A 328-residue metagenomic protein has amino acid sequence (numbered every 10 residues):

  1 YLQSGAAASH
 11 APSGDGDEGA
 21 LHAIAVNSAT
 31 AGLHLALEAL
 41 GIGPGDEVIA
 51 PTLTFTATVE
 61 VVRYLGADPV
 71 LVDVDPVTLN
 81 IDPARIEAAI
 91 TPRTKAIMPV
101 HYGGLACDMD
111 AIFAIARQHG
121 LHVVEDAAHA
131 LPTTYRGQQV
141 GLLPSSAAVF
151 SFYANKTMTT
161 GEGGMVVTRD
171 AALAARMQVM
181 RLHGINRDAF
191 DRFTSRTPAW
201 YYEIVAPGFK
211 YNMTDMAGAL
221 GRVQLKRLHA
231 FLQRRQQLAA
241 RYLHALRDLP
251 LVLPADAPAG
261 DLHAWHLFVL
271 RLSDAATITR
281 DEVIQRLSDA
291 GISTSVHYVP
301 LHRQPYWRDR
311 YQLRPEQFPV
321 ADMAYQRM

Functional and structural regions predicted by a protein language model:
Y1-E47, V61-L65, L71-D73, Q138: Phosphate-binding glycine-rich loop
Y1-L21, A84, A96-V100, L105 (+4 more regions): PLP-dependent aminotransferase class I/II
I24, I49, V70, H122-V124 (+3 more regions): Structural detector of well-ordered beta-strand residues that form the stable sheet scaffold of enzyme domains
E38-A127, T134: PLP-dependent aminotransferase-like
L53, A67, V74, A128-H129 (+4 more regions): Histidine-centered beta-alpha loop that forms part of the nucleotide-sugar donor binding/catalytic region in diverse
L65, H119, L143-P144, L249: Short, structured coil segments at secondary-structure junctions
E125-T159, A175, W200-V205: Conserved active-site segment immediately N-terminal to the catalytic lysine that forms the internal aldimine
L143-R187, D215: Active-site PLP attachment segment
